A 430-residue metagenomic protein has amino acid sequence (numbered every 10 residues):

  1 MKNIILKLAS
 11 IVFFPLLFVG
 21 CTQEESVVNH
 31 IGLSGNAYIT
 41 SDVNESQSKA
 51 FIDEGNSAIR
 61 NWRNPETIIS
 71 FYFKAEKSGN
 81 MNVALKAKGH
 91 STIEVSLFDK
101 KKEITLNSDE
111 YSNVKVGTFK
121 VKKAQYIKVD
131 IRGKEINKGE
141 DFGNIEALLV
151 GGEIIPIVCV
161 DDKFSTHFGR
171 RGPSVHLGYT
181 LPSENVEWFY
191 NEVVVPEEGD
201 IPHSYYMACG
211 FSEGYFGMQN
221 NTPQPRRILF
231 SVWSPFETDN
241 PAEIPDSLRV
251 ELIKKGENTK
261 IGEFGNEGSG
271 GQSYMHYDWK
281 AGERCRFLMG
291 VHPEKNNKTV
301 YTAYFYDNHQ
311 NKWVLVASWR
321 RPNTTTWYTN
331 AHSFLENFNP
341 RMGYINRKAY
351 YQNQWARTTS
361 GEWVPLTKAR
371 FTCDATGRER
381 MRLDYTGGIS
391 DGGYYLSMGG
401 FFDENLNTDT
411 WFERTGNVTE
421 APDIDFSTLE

Functional and structural regions predicted by a protein language model:
M1-A9: Bacterial N-terminal signal peptides that target proteins for export
L8-L16: Gram-negative bacterial Sec-dependent N-terminal signal peptides
V19-G20: C-terminal motif of bacterial Sec signal peptides marking the signal peptidase cleavage site
E25-D278, R286-P293, N297-E430: Extracytoplasmic
G282: Carbohydrate-active enzymes and regulators
